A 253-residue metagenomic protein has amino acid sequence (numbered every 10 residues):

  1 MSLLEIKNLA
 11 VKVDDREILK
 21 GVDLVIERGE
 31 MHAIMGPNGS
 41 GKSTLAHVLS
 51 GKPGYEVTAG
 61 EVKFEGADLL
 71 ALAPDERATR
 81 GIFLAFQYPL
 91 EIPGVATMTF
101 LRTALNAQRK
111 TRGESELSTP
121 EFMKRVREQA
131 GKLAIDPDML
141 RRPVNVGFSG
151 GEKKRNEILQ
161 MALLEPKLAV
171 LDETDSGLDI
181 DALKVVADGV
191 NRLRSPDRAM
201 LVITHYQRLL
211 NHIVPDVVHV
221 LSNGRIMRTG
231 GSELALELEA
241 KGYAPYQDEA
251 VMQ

Functional and structural regions predicted by a protein language model:
L4-I6, L19-G21: Conserved structural motif at the start of ABC-family nucleotide-binding domains
M35-P37: The feature captures the beta-strand-to-loop junction immediately N-terminal to the Walker
E61-R77, N145: ABC ATPase NBD Q-loop/coupling interface
L90-K167: ABC-family P-loop ATPase nucleotide-binding domains
V170-T174, D181: Walker B catalytic motif
L183-P196: Helical segment within the ABC ATPase nucleotide-binding domain
L221, R225-D248: Conserved beta-strand-loop-alpha-helix hinge in the C-terminal portion of ABC ATPase nucleotide-binding domains
